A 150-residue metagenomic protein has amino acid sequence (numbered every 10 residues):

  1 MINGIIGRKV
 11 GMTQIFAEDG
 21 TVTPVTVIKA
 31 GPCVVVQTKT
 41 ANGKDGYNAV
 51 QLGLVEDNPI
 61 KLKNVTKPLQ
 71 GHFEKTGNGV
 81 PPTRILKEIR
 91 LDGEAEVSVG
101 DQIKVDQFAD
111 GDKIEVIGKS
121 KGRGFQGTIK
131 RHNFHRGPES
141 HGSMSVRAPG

Functional and structural regions predicted by a protein language model:
M1-G150: Extended basic (Lys/Arg/His-rich) segments that typically form rRNA-contacting surfaces in ribosomal proteins
